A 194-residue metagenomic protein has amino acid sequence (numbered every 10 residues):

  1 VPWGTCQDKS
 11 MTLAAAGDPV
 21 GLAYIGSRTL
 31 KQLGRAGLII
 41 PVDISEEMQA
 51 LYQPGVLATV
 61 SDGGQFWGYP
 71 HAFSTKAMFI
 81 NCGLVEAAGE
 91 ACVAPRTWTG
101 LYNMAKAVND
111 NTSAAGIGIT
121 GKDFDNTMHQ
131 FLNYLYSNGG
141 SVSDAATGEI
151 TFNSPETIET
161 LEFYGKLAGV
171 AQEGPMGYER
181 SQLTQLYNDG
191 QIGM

Functional and structural regions predicted by a protein language model:
V1-K9, R28, R96-Y102, P175-D189: Short helix-initiation/N-cap motifs at beta->coil->alpha
V1-Q32, A36-L38, E46-A50, G64 (+1 more regions): Conserved N-terminal structural module of periplasmic/extracytoplasmic solute-binding proteins
A14-I25, S113-A115, D189-M194: Alpha-to-beta junction loops
S27-A77, T99-M104, T127-Q130, S137: Hinge/lid segment of periplasmic solute-binding proteins
L30, Q130, L161-M194: Extracytoplasmic/periplasmic substrate-binding proteins
I40-A58, A94, G116-F124, N138-T160: Short, solvent-exposed loop/beta-turn-alpha elements that line the ligand-binding surface or hinge of extracytoplasmic
W67-G68, N109-K122: Bilobed periplasmic-binding protein-like "clamshell/Venus-flytrap" ligand-binding domains
M104-A107, A146-G177: Glycine-centered hinge/linker elements that transmit conformational signals in sensory and ligand-binding systems
